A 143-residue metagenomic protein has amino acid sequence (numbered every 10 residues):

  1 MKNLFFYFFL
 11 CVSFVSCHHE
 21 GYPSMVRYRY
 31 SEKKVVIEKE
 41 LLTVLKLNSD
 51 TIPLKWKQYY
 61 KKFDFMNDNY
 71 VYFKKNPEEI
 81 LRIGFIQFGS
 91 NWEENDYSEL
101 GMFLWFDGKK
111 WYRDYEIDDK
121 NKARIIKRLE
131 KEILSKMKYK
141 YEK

Functional and structural regions predicted by a protein language model:
M1-R27: Bacterial Sec-dependent N-terminal signal peptides
K2, F6, L47, E94-N95: Intrinsic-disorder/low-complexity regions
L10-V12, V35, M102: Short linear sequence elements within intrinsically disordered, low-complexity coil regions
V12, E40-S49, L129-Y141: Hydrophobic, Leu/Ile/Phe/Ala-enriched alpha-helical segments that form helix-helix packing faces
C17-K74: N-terminal export/targeting and maturation segments
Y60-K143: Extracytoplasmic electrostatic interaction patches
